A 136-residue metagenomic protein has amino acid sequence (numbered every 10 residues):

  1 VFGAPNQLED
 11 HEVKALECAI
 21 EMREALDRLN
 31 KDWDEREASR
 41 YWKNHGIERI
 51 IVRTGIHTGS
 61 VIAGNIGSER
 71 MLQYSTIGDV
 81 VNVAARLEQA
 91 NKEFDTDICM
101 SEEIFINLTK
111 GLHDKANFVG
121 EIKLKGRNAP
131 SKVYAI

Functional and structural regions predicted by a protein language model:
V1-K14, R28-D79, S131-K132: Catalytic core of nucleotidyl cyclases, primarily class III adenylyl/guanylyl cyclases
K14-E17, N107: Short, solvent-exposed alpha-helical surface patches in well-structured domains
L16-A19, A84, Y134: Hydrophobic face of alpha-helices
M22: Serine endopeptidase catalytic core focused on the charge-relay Asp
N30, H57-T58, I66, D79-E102: Catalytic/regulatory signature loops of cyclic-dinucleotide turnover enzymes and related class III nucleotidyl cyclases
R40-W42, I47, E69, A84 (+4 more regions): Residue-level detector of functional hotspots within protein domains
V61, A90-I136: Cytosolic regulatory/linker segments at or just downstream of nucleotide-handling modules in signal-transduction
